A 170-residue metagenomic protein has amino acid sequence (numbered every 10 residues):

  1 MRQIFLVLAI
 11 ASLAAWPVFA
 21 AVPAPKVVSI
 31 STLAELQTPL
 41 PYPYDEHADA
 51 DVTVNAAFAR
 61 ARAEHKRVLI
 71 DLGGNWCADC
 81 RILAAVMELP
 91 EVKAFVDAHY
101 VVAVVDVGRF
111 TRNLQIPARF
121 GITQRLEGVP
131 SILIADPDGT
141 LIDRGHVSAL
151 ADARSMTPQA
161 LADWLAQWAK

Functional and structural regions predicted by a protein language model:
M1-I4: Positively charged n-region of N-terminal signal peptides that target proteins for export
V7-A15: Bacterial N-terminal signal peptides
W16-A20: Sec/Tat signal peptide C-region and signal peptidase I cleavage site
V22-E64: N-terminal leader/targeting and pre-domain segments
A48, L89-L114: Thiol-based oxidoreductase modules, predominantly thioredoxin-like and allied folds used for disulfide exchange
H65-V68, G73-W76: Short pre-active-site segment immediately N-terminal to redox-active cysteine/selenocysteine motifs in thiol-based
G74-M87: Conserved redox-active cysteine motifs that mediate thiol-disulfide chemistry, especially di-cysteine Cys-X(1-2)-Cys
L126-K170: Non-catalytic, surface beta->alpha helical segment in thiol-disulfide oxidoreductase systems
